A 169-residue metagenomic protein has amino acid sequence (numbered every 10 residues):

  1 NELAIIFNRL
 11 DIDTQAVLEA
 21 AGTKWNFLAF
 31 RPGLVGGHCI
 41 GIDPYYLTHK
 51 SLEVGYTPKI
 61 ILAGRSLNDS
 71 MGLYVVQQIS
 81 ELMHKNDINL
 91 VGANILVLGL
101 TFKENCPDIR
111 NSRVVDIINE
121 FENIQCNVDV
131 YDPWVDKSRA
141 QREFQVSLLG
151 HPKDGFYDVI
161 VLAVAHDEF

Functional and structural regions predicted by a protein language model:
N1-F169: Structural/interface elements that position substrates and couple domains in central-metabolism enzymes
